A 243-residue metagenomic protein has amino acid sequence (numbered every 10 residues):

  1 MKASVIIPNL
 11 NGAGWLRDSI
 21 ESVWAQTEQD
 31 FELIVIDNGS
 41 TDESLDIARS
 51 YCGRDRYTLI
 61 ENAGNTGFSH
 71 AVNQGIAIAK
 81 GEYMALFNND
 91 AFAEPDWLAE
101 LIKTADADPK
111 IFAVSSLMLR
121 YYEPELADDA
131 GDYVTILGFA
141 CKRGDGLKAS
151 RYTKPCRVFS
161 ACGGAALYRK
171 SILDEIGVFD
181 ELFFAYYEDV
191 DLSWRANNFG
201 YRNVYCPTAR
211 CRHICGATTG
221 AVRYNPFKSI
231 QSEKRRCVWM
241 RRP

Functional and structural regions predicted by a protein language model:
E21-D30: Short, acidic, metal-binding catalytic loop of nucleotide-sugar glycosyltransferases
S22, D37-D46, G64: A conserved acidic beta->alpha catalytic loop
N62-A79, N89: Glycine-rich, basic loop-to-helix element that forms the pyrophosphate-binding segment of sugar-nucleotide handling
M84: Short aromatic/hydrophobic "clamp" motif used to bind/position activated sugar donors
F92-T135: Conserved donor NDP-sugar-binding/catalytic core segment of glycosyltransferases
S116, T135-V158, C237: Short, flexible, basic/aromatic active-site loop/helix in glycosyltransferases
F159-R210: A short, conserved alpha-helix in the catalytic core of glycosyltransferases
F199-P243: Active-site-adjacent helix/loop segment of glycosyltransferases that harbors family-specific signature motifs
